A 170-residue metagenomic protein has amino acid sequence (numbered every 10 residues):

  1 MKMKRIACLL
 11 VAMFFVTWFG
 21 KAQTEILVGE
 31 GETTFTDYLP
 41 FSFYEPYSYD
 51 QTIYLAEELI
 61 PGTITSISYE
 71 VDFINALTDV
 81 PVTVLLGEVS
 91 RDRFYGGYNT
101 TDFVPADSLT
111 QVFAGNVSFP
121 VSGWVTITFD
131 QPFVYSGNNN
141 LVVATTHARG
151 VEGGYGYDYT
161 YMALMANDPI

Functional and structural regions predicted by a protein language model:
M1-E25: Bacterial Sec-dependent N-terminal signal peptides
L10, E70-V71: Residues that line or immediately flank small-molecule/substrate-binding pockets and catalytic motifs
F19-P46: Boundary/junction segments of secreted and surface-exposed precursor proteins
T36-E45, N75, P105-V112: Surface-exposed, low-complexity/disordered Ser/Thr/Gly/Pro/Asn-rich loops and linkers
D37-D50, N116-S122: Extracellular beta-rich ligand/substrate-recognition surface
Y44-L59, W124-T128: Short beta-strands within extracellular/lumenal beta-sheet-rich domains
E58-S68, D79, S136-N138: Extended extracellular/luminal ectodomain segments enriched in beta-structured repeat modules
F73, V80-D168: Aromatic- and Gly/Pro-enriched, solvent-exposed loop/edge beta-strand patches characteristic of beta-rich domains
